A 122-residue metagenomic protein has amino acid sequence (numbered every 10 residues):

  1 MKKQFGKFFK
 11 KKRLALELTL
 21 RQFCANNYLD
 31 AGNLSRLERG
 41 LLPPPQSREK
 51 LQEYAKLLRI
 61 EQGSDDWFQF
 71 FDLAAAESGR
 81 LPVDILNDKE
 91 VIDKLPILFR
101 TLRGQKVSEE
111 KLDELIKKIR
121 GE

Functional and structural regions predicted by a protein language model:
M1-A15, F99, R103, V107-L115: A short, Lys/Arg-rich alpha-helix, primarily the initiator
F9, E38, Q46, L58: DNA major-groove recognition helix of helix-turn-helix
R13, C24, A55: The alpha-helix within a helix-turn-helix
T19-A25: Short alpha-helical "recognition helix" segments of helix-turn-helix
Y28-P45: Recognition helix of helix-turn-helix/homeodomain-like DNA-binding domains that insert into the DNA major groove
S47-F68: DNA major-groove recognition helix of helix-turn-helix/homeodomain DNA-binding modules
S64-R100: Short, charged recognition helix plus adjacent turn of helix-turn-helix-like nucleic-acid-binding domains
